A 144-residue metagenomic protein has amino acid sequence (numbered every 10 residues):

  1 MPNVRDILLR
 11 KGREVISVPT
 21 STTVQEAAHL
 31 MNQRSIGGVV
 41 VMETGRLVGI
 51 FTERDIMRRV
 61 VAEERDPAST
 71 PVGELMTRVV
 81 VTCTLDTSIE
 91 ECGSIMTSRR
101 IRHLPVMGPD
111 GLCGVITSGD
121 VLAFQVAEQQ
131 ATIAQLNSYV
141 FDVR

Functional and structural regions predicted by a protein language model:
M1-R13, T52-T82, S88-T97, S118-R144: Tandem CBS (Bateman) regulatory domains
S17-S35, V41, T82-R100, M107: The conserved cystathionine-beta-synthase
T22-Q33, R65-L75, D110-G111: Short, charge-rich amphipathic segments
M31-R34, V39-D55, M96, L104-G119: A glycine-centered beta-loop-beta connector
